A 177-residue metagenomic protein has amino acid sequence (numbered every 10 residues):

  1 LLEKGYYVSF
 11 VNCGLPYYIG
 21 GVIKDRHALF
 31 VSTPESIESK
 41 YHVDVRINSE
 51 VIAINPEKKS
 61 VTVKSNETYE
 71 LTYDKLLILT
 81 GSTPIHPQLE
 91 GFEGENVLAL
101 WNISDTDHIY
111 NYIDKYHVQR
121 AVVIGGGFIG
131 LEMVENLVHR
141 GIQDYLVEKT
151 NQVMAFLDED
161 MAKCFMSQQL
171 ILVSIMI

Functional and structural regions predicted by a protein language model:
L1-V45, N136-D160: Beta1-alpha1 glycine-rich phosphate/pyrophosphate-binding loop at the start of Rossmann-like nucleotide-binding domains
K4, W101-N102, G125-G127: Glycine-rich Rossmann-fold phosphate-binding loop(s) that bind the pyrophosphate of adenine dinucleotide cofactors
S9, H86-P87, L131-E132: Glycine/Thr-rich phosphate-binding loops of Rossmann-like dinucleotide-binding domains
G14-Y17, S60-V61, E90-G94, Y112-D114 (+2 more regions): Short, glycine/charged-enriched secondary-structure capping and boundary segments
L29-F30, Y69, I129, M161: Residue-level preference for nonpolar/small residues embedded in alpha-helices
F30-V122, I177: FAD-binding core/adjacent interface of flavoenzyme oxidoreductases
R46-K64, L71, V138-I177: A Rossmann-like FAD-binding core segment of flavoenzymes
H108-L157: Rossmann-like NAD(P)H-binding beta-loop-alpha module
